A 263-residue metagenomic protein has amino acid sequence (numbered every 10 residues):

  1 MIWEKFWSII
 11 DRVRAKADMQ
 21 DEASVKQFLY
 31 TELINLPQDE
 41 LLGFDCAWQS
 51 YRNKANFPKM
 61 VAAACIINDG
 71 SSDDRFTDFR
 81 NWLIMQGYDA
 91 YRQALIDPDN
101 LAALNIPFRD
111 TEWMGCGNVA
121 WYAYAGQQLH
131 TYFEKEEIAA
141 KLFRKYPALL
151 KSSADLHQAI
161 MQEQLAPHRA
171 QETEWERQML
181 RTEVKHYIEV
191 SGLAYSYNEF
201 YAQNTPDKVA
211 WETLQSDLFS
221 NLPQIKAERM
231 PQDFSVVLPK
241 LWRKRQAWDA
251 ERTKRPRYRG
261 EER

Functional and structural regions predicted by a protein language model:
M1-Q38: N-terminal leader/targeting peptides and immediately adjacent processing regions
V13, V25-F28, E32, A63 (+6 more regions): Generic preference for well-ordered secondary structure
L29-E112, E163, H168, R181 (+1 more regions): Core of folded catalytic or high-affinity ligand/protein-binding domains in predominantly eukaryotic proteins
Y88-Q93, D97-L238, W242-R245, D249: Basic, alpha-helical nucleic-acid-binding regions used in initiation and control of genome expression
R252-R263: Non-Sec secretion/translocation targeting segments of pathogen effectors
